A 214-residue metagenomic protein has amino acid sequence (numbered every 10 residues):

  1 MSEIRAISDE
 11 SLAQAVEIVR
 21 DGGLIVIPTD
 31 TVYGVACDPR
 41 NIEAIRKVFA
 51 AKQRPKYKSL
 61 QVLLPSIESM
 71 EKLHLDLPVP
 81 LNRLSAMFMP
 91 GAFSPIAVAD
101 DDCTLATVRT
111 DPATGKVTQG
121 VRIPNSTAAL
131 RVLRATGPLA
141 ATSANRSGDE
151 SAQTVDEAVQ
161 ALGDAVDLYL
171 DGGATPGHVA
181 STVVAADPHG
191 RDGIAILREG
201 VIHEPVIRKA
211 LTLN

Functional and structural regions predicted by a protein language model:
M1-N214: Active-site-adjacent structural elements in enzyme catalytic cores
